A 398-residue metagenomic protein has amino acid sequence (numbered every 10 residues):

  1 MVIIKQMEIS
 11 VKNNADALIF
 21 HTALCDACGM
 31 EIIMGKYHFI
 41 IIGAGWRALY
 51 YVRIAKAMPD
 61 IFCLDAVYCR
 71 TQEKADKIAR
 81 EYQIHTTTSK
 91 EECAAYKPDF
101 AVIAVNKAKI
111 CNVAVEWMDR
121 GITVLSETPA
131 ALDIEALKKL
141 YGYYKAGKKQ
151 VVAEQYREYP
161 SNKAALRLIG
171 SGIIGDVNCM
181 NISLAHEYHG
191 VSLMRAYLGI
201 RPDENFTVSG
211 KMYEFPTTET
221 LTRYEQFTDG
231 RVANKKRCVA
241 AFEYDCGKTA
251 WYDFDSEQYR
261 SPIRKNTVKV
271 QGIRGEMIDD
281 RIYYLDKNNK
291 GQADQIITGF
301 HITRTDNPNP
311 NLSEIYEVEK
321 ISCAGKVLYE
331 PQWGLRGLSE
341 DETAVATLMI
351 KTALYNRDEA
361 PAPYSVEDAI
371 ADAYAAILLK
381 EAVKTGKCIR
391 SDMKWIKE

Functional and structural regions predicted by a protein language model:
I4, E8-V11, A15-D16, H21-T22: N-terminal amphipathic/hydrophobic targeting modules at extreme N-termini, encompassing cleavable Sec/SRP-type signal
A17, D26-I32, K36, K77-A79 (+4 more regions): C-terminal helix-rich "cap/oligomerization" subdomain common to oxidoreductases
C28-Y82, Y96: N-terminal Rossmann-like dinucleotide-binding module
H85-Y96: Short acidic low-complexity segments
P98-F100, N106-K107, C111-E158: Beta-strand-loop-alpha-helix segment that lines the small-molecule cofactor/substrate pocket of alpha/beta enzymes
P160-C179: Rossmann-like NAD(P)H-binding beta-loop-alpha module
D176-K269, Y283-L285, E367, A371 (+1 more regions): Rossmann-like dinucleotide-binding domain that binds NAD(P)(H)
R231, Y244, Q258, K269 (+3 more regions): C-terminal glycine/acidic-rich active-site capping loop/insertion
